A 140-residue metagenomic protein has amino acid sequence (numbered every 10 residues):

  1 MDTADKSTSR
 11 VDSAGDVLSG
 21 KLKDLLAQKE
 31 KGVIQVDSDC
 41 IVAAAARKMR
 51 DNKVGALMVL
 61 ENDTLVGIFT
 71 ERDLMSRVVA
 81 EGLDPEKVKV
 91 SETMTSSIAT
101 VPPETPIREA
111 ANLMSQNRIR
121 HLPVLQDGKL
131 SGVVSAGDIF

Functional and structural regions predicted by a protein language model:
M1-F140: Tandem CBS (Cystathionine beta-synthase) repeat/Bateman regulatory domains
